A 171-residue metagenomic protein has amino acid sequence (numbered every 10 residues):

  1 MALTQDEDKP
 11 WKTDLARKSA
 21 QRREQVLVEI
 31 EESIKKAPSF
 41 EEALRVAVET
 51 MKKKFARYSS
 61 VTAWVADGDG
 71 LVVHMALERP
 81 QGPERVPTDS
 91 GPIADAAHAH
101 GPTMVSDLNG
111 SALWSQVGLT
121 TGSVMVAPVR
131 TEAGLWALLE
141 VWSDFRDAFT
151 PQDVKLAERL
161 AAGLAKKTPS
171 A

Functional and structural regions predicted by a protein language model:
M1-K36, S170: Signal-transmission linkers at sensory-effector interfaces
R23, V28, E32-H74: Helix-loop-beta substructure at the N-terminus of cytosolic sensory domains that couple signal/ligand detection
S60, V126, L138: Short hydrophobic/aromatic beta-strand element in the GNAT-like acyltransferase core that lines or flanks the acyl-donor
Q81-T103, N109-G110: Acidic/proline- and glycine-rich, intrinsically disordered low-complexity segments that serve as regulatory linkers
G122-R130: A short, aliphatic-rich beta-strand micro-motif
T131, F149-P169: Amphipathic alpha-helical "output/dimerization" segments
L135: Glycine-rich acetyl-CoA-binding "A-motif" of GNAT/NAT acetyltransferases
L138-D147: Short beta-strand-to-loop transition segments that serve as allosteric relay/switch motifs in sensory/regulatory domains
